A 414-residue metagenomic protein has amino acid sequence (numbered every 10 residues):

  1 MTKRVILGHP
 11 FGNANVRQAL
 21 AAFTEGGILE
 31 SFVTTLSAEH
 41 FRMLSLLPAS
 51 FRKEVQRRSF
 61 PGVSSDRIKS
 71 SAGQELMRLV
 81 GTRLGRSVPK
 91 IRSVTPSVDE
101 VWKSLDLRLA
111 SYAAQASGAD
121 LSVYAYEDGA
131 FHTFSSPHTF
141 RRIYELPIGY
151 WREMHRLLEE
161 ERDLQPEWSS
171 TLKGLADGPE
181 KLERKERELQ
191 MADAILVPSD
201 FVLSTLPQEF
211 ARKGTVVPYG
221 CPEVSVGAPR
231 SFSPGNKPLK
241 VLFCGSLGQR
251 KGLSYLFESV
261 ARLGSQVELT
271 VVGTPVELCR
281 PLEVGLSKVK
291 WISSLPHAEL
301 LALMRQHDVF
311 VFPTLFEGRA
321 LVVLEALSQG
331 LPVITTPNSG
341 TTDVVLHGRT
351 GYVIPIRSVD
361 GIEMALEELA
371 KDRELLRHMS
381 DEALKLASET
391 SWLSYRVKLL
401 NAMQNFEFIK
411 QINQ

Functional and structural regions predicted by a protein language model:
R78-S97, F140-E183: Acceptor-binding helix/loop patch of EC 2.4 sugar-transfer enzymes, predominantly nucleotide-sugar-dependent
L189, S294, A302-H307: Short alpha-helical donor nucleotide-sugar binding micro-motif in glycosyltransferases
C221, P229-K251, F257-R262, T270: Conserved donor-binding/catalytic core segment of Leloir-type glycosyltransferases
C279-L301: Nucleotide-activated donor-binding/catalytic signature segment of Leloir-type glycosyltransferases, i.e., the conserved
L315: Aromatic "clamp/platform" in nucleotide-sugar-dependent glycosyltransferases that forms part of the donor/acceptor
P332-T335: Short hydrophobic beta-strand element within catalytic cores of glycosyltransferases and related nucleotide-activated
H347-G348, Y352-V359, E368-R373: Conserved acidic donor-binding segment of nucleotide-sugar-dependent glycosyltransferases
G361, E368, L375-E389, N401: A short, well-ordered alpha-helix in the C-terminal region of glycosyltransferases
